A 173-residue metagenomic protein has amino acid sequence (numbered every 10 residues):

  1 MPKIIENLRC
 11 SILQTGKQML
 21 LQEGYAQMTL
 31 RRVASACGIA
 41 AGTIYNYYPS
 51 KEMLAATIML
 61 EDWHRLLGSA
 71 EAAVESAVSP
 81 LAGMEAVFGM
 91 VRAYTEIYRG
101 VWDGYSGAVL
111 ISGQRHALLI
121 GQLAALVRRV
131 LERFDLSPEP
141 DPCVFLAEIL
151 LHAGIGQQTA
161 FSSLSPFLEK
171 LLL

Functional and structural regions predicted by a protein language model:
M1-E23, Q27-A36, M53: Basic, helix-initiating cap at the start of DNA-binding domains
T29, G100-Y105: Short, hydrophobic secondary-structure boundary micro-motifs
S35, P49-S50, L60: Residue-level detection of the helix-turn-helix DNA-binding "recognition helix"
C37-Y48: Short hydrophobic/aromatic patch on the recognition helix
Y48, G104-I111, H152: Short helix-capping/turn signature of helix-turn-helix
A55-D62, W102: Alpha-helical DNA-contacting segments of helix-turn-helix folds
T57, E71-E96: Hydrophobic alpha-helical connector segments
L67, I97, L110-V144, Q158-P166: Amphipathic alpha-helical packing segments from all-alpha helical-bundle domains
